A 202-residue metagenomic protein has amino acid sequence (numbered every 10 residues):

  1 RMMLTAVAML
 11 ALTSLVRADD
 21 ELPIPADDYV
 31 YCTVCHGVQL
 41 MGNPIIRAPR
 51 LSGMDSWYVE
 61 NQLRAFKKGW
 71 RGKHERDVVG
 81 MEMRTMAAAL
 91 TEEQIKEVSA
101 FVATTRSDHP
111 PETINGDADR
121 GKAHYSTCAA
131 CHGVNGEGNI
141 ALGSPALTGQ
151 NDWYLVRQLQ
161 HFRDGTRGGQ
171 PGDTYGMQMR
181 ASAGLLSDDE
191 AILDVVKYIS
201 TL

Functional and structural regions predicted by a protein language model:
M3-T13: Bacterial N-terminal signal peptides
S14-A18: Sec/Tat signal peptide C-region and signal peptidase I cleavage site
D19-M41, T113-E137: Sequence/structural segment immediately N-terminal to covalent heme-attachment motifs in c-type and related
P25-K68: The feature marks the first
Y29-C32, A48, S56, G80 (+4 more regions): Disulfide-stabilized extracellular ectodomain repeats and their linkers
N43-R50, F66-E97, P111-N115, I140-A146 (+1 more regions): Axial heme c-ligation environment in periplasmic c-type cytochrome domains
